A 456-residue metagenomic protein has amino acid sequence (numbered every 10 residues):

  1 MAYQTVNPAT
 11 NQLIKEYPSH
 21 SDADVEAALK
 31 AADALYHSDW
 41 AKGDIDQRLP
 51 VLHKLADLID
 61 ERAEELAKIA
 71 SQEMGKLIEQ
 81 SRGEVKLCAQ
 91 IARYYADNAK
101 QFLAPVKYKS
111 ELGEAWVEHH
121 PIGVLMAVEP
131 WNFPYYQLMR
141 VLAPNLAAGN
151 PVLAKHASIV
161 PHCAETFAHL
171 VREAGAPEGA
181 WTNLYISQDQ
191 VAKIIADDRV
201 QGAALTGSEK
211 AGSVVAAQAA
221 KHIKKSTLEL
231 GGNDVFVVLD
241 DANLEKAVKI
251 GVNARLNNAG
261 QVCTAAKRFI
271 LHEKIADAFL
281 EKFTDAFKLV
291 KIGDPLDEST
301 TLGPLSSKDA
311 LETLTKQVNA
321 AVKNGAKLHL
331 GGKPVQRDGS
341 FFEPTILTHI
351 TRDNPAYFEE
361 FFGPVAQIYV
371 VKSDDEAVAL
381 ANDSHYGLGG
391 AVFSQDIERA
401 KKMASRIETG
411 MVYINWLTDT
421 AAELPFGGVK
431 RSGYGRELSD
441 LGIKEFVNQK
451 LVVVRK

Functional and structural regions predicted by a protein language model:
M1-G113: N-terminal Rossmann-like NAD(P)+-binding subdomain of aldehyde/semialdehyde dehydrogenases
P8, D22-V25, I45, A63 (+5 more regions): Residues at or immediately preceding the N-termini of alpha-helices
T10-E16, V200, V237, K291 (+3 more regions): Conserved C-terminal structural/oligomerization subdomain of aldehyde/semialdehyde dehydrogenase
N11, R48, A70, A92 (+9 more regions): Residue-level signal for inorganic ion chemistry
I14, K210-T351, I414: ALDH superfamily catalytic-core signature
I14-P18, Y36-A41, A127, F236-L239 (+5 more regions): Short, well-ordered beta-strand elements within core beta-sheets of diverse protein domains
D33-Y36, W40, A56-A63, A67 (+18 more regions): Structural signal for hydrophobic packing residues in well-ordered secondary-structure cores of soluble enzyme domains
A104, Y108-K246, V371: Rossmann-like NAD(P) dinucleotide-binding subdomain of oxidoreductase/dehydrogenase enzymes
